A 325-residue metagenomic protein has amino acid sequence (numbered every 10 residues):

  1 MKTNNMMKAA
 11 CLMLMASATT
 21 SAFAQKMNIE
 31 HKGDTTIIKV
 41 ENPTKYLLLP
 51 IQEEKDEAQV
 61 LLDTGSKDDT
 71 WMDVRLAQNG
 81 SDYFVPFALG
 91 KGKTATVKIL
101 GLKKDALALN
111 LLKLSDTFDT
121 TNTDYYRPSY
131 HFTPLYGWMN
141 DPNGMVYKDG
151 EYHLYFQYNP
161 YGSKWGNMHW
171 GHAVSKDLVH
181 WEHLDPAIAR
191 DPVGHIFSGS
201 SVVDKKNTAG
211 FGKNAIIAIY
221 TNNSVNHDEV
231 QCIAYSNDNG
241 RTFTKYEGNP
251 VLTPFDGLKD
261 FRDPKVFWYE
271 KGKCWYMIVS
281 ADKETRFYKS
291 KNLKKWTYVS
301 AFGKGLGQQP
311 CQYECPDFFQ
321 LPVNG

Functional and structural regions predicted by a protein language model:
M1-K26: Bacterial Sec-dependent N-terminal signal peptides
Q25-P264, W268-P316, Q320-G325: Beta-rich carbohydrate-recognition and catalytic domains
